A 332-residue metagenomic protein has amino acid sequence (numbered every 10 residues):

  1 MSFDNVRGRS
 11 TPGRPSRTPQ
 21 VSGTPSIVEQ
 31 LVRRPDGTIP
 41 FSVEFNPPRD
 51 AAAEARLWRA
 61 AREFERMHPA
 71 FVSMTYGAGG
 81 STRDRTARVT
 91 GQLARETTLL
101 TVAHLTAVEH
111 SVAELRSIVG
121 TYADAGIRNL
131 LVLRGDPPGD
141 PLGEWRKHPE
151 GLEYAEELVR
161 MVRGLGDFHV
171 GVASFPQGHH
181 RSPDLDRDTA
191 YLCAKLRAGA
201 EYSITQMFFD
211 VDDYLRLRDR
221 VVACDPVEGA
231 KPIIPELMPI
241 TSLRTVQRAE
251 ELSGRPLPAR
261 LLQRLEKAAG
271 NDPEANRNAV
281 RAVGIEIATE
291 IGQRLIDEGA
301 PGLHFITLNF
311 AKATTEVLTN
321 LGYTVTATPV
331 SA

Functional and structural regions predicted by a protein language model:
S2-V43, D50, A55, A327-A332: N-terminal amphipathic alpha-helix/helix-capping segment at the start of soluble metabolic enzymes
P19-L31, P149-F175, D225-I291, L321-A332: Active-site pocket-lining/capping segments in soluble small-molecule metabolic enzymes
T24-P25, A53-E54, G80-Q92, S111-I118 (+4 more regions): Active-site-adjacent beta->alpha loops and helix N-cap segments on the catalytic face of soluble alpha/beta enzymes
P40-R56, T101-A113, H169-R187, E266-E286: Active-site mouth loops of central-metabolism enzymes
E44, V72, Y122, K195 (+3 more regions): Conserved, mostly hydrophobic/aromatic
F45-P48, T75-G79, H104-H110, G135-P137 (+4 more regions): Active-site beta-loop-alpha junctions enriched in small/polar residues
A51-F64, T86, V112-V119, D184-A194 (+1 more regions): Short, acidic/polar
R59-T75, R197: Catalytic domains of carbohydrate-active enzymes, especially glycoside hydrolases
